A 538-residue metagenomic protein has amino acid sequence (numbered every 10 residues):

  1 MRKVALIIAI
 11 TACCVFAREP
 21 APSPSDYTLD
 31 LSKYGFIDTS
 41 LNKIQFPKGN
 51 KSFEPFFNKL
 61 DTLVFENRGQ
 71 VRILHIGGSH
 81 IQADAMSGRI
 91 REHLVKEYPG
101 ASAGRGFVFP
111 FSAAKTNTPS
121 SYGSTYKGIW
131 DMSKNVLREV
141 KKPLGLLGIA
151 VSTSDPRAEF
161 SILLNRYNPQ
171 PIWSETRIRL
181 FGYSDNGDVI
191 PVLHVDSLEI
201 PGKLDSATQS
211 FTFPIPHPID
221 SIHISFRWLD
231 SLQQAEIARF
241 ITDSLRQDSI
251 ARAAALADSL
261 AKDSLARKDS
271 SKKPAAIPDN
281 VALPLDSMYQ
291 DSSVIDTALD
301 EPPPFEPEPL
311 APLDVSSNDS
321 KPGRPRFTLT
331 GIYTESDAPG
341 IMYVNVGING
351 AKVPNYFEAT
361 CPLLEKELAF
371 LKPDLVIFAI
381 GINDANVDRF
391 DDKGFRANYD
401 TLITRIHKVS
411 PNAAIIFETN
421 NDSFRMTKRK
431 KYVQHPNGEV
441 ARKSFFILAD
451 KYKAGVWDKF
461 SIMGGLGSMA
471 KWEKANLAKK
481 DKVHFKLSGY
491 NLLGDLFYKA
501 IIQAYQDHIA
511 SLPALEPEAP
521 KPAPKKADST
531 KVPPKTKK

Functional and structural regions predicted by a protein language model:
M1-S32, S468, A510, S529 (+1 more regions): Bacterial Sec-dependent N-terminal signal peptides
L29-H75, G145-L146: Membrane/wall-proximal cationic-aromatic binding patches
K48-D61, Y356-L368, A397-R405: Alpha-helical scaffolding within the catalytic cores of extracellular/periplasmic polymer-degrading hydrolases
I76-S79, V346-G350, F378-N383, E418-D422 (+1 more regions): Active-site-proximal beta-strand/loop segments in catalytic clefts of secreted hydrolases
Q82-T242, R246, L260-K262, P304-A397 (+1 more regions): Conserved SGNH/GDSL esterase-like catalytic core that processes O-acyl groups on lipids and polysaccharides
C361-P362, D422-D528, P533-K537: Catalytic His-Asp segment of secreted/periplasmic serine-dependent ester chemistry enzymes
L375-G381, I403-H407, A414-T419: Conserved, well-ordered alpha-helix/loop/beta-strand core segments that scaffold catalytic motifs
